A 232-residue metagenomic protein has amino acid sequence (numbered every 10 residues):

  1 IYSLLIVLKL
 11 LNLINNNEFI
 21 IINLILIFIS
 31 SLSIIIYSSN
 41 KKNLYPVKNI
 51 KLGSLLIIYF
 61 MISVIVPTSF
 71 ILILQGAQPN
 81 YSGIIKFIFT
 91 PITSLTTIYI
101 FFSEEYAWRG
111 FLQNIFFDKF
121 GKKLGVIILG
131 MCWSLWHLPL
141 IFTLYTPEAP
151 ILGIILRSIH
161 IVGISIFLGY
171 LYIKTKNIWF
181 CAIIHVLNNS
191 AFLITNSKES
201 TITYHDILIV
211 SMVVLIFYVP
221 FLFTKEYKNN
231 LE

Functional and structural regions predicted by a protein language model:
I1, G125-W133, W179-A191: Central hydrophobic cores of alpha-helical transmembrane segments in multi-pass integral membrane proteins
I1-S38, G83-I92, Y204-I216: Alpha-helical transmembrane segments in multi-pass membrane proteins
S3-I14, S39, T68-P79, P139-T146 (+1 more regions): Juxtamembrane "helix-exit" motif on the non-cytosolic side of transmembrane helices
I25-Y37, I62, L95-Y106, G163-I166 (+1 more regions): Hydrophobic cores of alpha-helical transmembrane segments in multi-pass inner/ER membrane proteins, independent
G53-I58, P91, K123-I128, I155-I159 (+2 more regions): Hydrophobic alpha-helical transmembrane segments
P79-S94, Y145-L156: Juxtamembrane helix-entry segments on the extracytoplasmic side of multipass membrane proteins
F102-G130, L144, I173-N177: Membrane-interface helix/loop boundary segments of multi-pass membrane proteins
K176, I184-E232: C-terminal membrane module of polytopic membrane proteins
